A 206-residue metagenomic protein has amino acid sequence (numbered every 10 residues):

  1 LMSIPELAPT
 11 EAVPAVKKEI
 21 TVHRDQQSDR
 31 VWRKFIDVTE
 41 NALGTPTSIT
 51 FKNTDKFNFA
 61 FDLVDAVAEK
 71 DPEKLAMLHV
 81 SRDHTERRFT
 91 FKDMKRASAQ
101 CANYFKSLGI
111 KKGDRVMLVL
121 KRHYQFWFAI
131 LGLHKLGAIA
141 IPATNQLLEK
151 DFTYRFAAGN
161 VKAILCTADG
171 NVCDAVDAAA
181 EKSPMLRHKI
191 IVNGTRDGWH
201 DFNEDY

Functional and structural regions predicted by a protein language model:
S3-Q27, S107, L131, K135-E204: Structural core segment of the AMP-binding/adenylate-forming
P9, V22-F35, N53-M77, K95-R96: A short N-terminal helical cap/helix-turn-helix that marks the beginning of AMP-binding/adenylate-forming
T39-I49: Short, contiguous pre-domain boundary segments
T50-T54, R122: Active-site diphosphate/adenylate-binding microenvironment
T54-N58, R88, Q146: Short, solvent-exposed loop/helix junctions and linker helices that flank or host conserved functional motifs
D62, A66, Q100-S107, A178: Residue-level signal for well-ordered alpha-helical scaffold segments within enzymatic catalytic domains
V64, S81-R87, C166-A175: Short, charged helix-to-loop "capping" segments that act as catalytic/coupling loops
E73-L131, L148-T153, N203-E204: Conserved AMP-binding/adenylate-forming core of the ANL superfamily
